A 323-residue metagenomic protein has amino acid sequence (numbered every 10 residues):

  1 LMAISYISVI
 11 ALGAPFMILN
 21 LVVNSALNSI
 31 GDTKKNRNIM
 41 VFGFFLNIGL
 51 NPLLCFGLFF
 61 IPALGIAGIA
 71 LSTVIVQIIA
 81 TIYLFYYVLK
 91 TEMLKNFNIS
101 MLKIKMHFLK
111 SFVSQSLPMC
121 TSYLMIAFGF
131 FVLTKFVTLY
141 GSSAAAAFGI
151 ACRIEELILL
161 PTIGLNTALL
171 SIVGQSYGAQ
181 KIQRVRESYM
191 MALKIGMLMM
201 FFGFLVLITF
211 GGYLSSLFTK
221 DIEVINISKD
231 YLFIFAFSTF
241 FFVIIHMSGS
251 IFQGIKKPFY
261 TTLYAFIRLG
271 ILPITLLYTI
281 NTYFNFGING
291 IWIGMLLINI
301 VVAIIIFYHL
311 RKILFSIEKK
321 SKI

Functional and structural regions predicted by a protein language model:
L1-P15, A63-S116, V173-S238, I280-I323: Short alpha-helical transmembrane segments in multi-pass integral membrane proteins
V9, G43, V76-A80, L84 (+3 more regions): Transmembrane helical elements of multi-pass membrane transporters/channels
V9-S29, N36-N47, I69-L84, I163-T167 (+3 more regions): Short runs within selected transmembrane alpha-helices of multi-pass transporters and secretion channels
M17-N36, A147-G211, F242-Y264: Small-residue-rich hydrophobic transmembrane alpha-helices
L19-V23, E92-S100, I104, S122-F130 (+4 more regions): Juxtamembrane/interfacial segments around transmembrane helices
S25, N51, C55, L84-V88 (+7 more regions): Structural signal for membrane-spanning alpha-helices in multi-pass inner-membrane proteins, emphasizing helix cores
D32-T33, G141, D221, K257-P258 (+1 more regions): Short loop-to-helix capping motifs
L53-L64, L124-A151, L157, Q175-S176 (+2 more regions): Helix-terminus/linker motif at the lipid-water interface of multi-pass membrane proteins
